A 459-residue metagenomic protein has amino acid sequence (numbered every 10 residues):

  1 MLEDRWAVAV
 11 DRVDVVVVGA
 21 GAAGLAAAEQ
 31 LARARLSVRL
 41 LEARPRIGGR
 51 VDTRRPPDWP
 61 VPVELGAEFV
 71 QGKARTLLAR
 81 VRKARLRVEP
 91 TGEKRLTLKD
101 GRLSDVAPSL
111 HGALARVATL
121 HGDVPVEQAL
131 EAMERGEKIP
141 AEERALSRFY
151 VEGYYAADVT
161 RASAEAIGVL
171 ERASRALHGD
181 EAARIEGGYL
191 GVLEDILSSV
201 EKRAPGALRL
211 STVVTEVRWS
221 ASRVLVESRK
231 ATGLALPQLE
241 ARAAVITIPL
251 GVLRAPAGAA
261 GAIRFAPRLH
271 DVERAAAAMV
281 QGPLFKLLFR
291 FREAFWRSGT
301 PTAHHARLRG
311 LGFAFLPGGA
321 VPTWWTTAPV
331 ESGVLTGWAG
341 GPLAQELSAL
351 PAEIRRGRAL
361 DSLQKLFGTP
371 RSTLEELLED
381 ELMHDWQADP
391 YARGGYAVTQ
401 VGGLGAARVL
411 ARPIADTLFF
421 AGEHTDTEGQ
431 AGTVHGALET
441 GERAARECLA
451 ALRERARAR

Functional and structural regions predicted by a protein language model:
M1-R459: FAD-dinucleotide binding site
